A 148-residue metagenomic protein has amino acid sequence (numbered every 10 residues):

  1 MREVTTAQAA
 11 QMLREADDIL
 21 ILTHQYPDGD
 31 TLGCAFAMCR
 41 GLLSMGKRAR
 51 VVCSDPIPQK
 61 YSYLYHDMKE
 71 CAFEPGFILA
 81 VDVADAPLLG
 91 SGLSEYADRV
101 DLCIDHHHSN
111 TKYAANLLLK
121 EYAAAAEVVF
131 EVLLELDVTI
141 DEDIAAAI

Functional and structural regions predicted by a protein language model:
M1-I148: Replace "Mg2+/Mn2+-dependent" with "divalent metal-dependent
